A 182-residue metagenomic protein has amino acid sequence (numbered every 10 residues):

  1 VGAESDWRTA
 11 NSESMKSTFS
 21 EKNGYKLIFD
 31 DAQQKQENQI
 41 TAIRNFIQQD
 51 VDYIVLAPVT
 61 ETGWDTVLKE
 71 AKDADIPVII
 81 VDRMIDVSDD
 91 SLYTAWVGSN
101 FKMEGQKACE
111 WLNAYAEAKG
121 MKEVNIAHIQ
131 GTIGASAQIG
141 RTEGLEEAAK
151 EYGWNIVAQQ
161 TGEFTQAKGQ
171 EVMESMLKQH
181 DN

Functional and structural regions predicted by a protein language model:
V1-N182: A residue-level marker of the well-folded mature domains of exported/periplasmic proteins
